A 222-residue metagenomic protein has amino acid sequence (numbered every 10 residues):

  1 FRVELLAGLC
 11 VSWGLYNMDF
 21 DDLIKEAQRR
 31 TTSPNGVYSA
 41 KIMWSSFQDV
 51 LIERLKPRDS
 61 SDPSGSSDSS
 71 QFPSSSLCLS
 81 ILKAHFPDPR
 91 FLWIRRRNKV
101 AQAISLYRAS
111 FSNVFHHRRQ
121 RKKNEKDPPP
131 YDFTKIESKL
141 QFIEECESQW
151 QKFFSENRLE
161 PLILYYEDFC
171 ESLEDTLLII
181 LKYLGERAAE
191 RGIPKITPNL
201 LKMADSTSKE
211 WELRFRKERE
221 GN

Functional and structural regions predicted by a protein language model:
F1-G36, P63-S66, I196-S206: PAPS-dependent sulfotransferase catalytic core
E4, E147, E167: Acidic-residue sensor for enzyme active/binding pockets
G14-N17, E26, K122-E137, D168 (+1 more regions): PAPS-dependent sulfotransferase catalytic core
R29-S33, A84, K152-E156, K217-E220: Secondary-structure boundary motif
S39-I163, E171-E190: PAPS-dependent sulfotransferase catalytic domain
